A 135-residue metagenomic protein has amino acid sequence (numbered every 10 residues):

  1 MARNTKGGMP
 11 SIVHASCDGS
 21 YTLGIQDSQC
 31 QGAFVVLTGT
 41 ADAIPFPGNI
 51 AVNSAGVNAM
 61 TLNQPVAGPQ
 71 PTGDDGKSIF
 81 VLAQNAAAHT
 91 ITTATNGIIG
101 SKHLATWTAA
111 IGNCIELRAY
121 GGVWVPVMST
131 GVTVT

Functional and structural regions predicted by a protein language model:
M1-S28, G131-T135: Short, intrinsically disordered N-terminal pre-domain segments
R3-N4, T40, S54-T135: Acidic, glycine/polar-enriched metal-coordinating patches/loops that mediate binding to polyanionic ligands
G7-P10, Y21, V35, D42 (+2 more regions): Intrinsic-disorder/low-complexity peptide segments enriched for small residues
V13, Q26, A51, I99-G100: Residues marking helix boundaries in flexible regions
S16-F46: Extracellular beta-solenoid/beta-roll
F46-V52: Short carbohydrate-recognition loop motifs
